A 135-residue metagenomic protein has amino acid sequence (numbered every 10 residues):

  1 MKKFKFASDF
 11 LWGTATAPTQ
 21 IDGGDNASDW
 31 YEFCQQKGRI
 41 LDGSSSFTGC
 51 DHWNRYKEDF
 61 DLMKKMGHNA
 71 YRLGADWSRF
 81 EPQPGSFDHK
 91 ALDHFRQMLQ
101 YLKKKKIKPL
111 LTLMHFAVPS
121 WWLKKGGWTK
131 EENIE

Functional and structural regions predicted by a protein language model:
M1-H68: N-terminal carbohydrate-binding accessory modules
D22-D25, F60-E135: Substrate-binding cleft and catalytic face of glycoside hydrolase catalytic domains, especially the flexible beta-alpha
